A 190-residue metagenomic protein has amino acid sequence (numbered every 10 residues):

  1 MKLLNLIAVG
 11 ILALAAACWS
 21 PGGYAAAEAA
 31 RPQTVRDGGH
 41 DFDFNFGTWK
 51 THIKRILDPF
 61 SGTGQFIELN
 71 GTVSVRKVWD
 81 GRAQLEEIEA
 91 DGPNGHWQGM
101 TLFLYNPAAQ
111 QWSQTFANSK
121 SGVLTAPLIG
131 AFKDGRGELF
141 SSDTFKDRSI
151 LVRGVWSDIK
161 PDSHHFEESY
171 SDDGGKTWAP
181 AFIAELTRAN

Functional and structural regions predicted by a protein language model:
M1-L4: Positively charged n-region of N-terminal signal peptides that target proteins for export
I7-C18: Bacterial N-terminal signal peptides
G22-N190: Hydrophobic small-molecule pocket/channel-lining residues, especially in calycin-type beta-barrels
